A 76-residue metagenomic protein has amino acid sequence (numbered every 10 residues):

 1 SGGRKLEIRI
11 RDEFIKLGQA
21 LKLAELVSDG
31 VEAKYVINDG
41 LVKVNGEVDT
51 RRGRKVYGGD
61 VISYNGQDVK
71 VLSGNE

Functional and structural regions predicted by a protein language model:
S1-K5: Short, Lys/Arg-enriched N-terminal segments with co-localized hydrophobic residues within the first ~10-30 amino acids
L6-R9, Y35: N-proximal short alpha-helices
I8-Q19, E25, V69-L72: RNA pseudouridine synthases
I15-G58: A basic, amphipathic helix-loop patch mediating RNA/tRNA/ribosome contacts
D49-E76: C-terminal structural segments of small proteins and small subunits
